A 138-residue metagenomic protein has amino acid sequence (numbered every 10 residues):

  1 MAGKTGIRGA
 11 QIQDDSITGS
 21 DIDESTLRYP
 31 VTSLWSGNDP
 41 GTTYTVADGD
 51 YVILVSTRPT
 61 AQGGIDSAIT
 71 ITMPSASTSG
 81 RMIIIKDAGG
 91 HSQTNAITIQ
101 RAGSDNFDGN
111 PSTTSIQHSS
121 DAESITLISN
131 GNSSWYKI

Functional and structural regions predicted by a protein language model:
M1-A2, G9-A10, S20, T113-I116: Parallel beta-helix/beta-solenoid repeats that form elongated, surface-exposed shafts/blades used for receptor binding
K4, D14, S119: Small/polar loops that bind or transfer phosphate-bearing groups
G6, Q13, D21-G103, N130-I138: Exposed extracellular interaction/assembly regions and N-terminal maturation sites
T42, Y51, T114-S115, E123-I125: Residue-level detector of solvent-exposed, low-hydrophobicity positions
R101-D121: Terminal beta-strand-rich extracellular "head" domains that mediate receptor/glycan or other ligand binding
D121-G131: Extracellular disulfide-bonded cysteine-rich modules/repeats
